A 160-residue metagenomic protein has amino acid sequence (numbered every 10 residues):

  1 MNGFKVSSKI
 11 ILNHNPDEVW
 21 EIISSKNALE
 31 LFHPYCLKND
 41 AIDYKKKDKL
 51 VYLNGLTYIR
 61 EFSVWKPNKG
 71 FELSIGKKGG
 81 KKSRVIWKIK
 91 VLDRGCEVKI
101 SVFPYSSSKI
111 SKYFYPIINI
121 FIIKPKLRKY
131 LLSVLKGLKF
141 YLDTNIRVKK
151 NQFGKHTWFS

Functional and structural regions predicted by a protein language model:
M1-D43, F159-S160: Hydrophobic ligand-binding cavity/cleft-lining segments
K5-S7, G55-R60, K81-I86: Short, surface-exposed coil-to-beta transition loops
N13-D17, S63-N68, K88-E97, T144: A short, structured loop/turn motif at beta-sheet edges
E18-I23, L29, D48, F62 (+3 more regions): Hydrophobic pocket/interface hotspot
K38-I42, K49, E61-V64, I89: Short, exposed beta-strand/loop patches in secreted or surface proteins that constitute
A41, L135-S160: Short, highly charged C-terminal tails/helix-capping segments
K47-N54, F71-K78: Short beta-strand segments that buttress and anchor functional surface loops
K78-S133, F140, K149-N151: Beta-strand/loop substructures that line and gate deep hydrophobic ligand-binding cavities in soluble
